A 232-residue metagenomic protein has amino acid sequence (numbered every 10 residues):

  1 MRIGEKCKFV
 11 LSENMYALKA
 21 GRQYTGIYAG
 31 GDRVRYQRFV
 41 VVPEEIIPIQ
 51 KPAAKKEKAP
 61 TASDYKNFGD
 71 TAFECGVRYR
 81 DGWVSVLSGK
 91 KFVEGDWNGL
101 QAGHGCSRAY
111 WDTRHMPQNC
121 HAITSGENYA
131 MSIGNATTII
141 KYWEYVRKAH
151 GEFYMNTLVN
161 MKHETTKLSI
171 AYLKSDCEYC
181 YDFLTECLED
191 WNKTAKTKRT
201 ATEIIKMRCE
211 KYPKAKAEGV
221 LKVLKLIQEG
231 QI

Functional and structural regions predicted by a protein language model:
M1-E13, A20, T25-A72, K91-F92 (+1 more regions): A boundary/linker detector
L18-G21, N98-L100, H115-M116, A136: Short glycine/proline-enriched turns and hinge-like loops at secondary-structure junctions
F68-Q101, T124: Short cysteine-rich loop/turn motifs with clustered Cys
G76, Y142-Y145: Generic structural signal for isolated residues within well-ordered alpha-helices
W83-S85, Y110-G134: Short beta-strand-alpha-helix junction that forms the catalytic/metal-binding core of metal-dependent nuclease domains
L100-R108: Histidine-centered catalytic micro-motifs
P117-G126, G151-A171: Short Fe-S-cluster ligation motifs
M131-W143: Short conserved catalytic/interaction loops centered on acidic-Pro-aromatic/His motifs
